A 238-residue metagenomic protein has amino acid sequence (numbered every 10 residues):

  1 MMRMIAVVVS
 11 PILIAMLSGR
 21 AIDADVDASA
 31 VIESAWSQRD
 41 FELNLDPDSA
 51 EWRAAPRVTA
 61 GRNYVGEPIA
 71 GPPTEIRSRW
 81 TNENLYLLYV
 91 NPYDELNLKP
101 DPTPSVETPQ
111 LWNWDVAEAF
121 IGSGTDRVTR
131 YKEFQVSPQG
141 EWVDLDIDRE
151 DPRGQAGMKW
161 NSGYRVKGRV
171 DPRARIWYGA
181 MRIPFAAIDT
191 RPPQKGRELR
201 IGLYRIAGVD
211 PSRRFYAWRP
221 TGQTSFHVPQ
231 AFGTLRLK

Functional and structural regions predicted by a protein language model:
M1-I5: Positively charged n-region of N-terminal signal peptides that target proteins for export
A6-M16: Bacterial N-terminal signal peptides
G19-K238: Structural preference for beta-rich elements and adjacent junctions enriched in aromatics
